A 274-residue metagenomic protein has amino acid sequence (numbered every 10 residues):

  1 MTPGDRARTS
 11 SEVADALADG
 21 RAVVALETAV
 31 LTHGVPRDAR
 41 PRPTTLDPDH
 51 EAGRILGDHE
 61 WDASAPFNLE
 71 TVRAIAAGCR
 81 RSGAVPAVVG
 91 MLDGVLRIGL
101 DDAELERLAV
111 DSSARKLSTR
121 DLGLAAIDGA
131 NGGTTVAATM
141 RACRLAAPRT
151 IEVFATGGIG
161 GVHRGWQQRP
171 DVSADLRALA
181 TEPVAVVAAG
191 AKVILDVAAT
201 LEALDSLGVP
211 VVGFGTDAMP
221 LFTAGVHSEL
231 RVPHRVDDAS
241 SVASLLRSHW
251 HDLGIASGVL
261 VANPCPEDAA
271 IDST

Functional and structural regions predicted by a protein language model:
M1-G20: N- or domain-start disorder-to-order transition segments that initiate the globular core
R6, S10, R40, S64-I75 (+6 more regions): Generic structural signal for well-ordered, non-membrane alpha-helical segments in soluble metabolic enzymes
A14-A18, A22-V24, R81, A142-P148 (+5 more regions): Solvent-exposed alpha-helices and their adjacent loops that cap or buttress functional pockets in soluble metabolic
R21-V35, T156, G161: Amphipathic alpha-helical packing elements
V23, P86-I98, L176-T274: A structural signal for small-residue-enriched, beta-sheet-centric alpha/beta enzyme cores and oligomeric scaffold folds
T28, H33-V35, A39-A65, L69-A125 (+2 more regions): Glycine-rich nucleotide/cofactor/substrate-binding loop typically near the N-terminus or early in the first domain
R42-P43, E104-R107, V172-S173, S228-P233: Short, hinge-like loop/turn segments at secondary-structure boundaries
G94-P183: Divalent-metal (Mg2+/Mn2+/Ca2+)-assisted nucleotide/phosphate chemistry catalytic cores
